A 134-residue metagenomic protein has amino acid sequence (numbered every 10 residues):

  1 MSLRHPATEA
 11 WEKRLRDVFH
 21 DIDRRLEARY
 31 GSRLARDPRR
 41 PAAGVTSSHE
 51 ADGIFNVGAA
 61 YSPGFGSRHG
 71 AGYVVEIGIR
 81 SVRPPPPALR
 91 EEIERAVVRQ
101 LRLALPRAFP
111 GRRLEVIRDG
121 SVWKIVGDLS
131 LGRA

Functional and structural regions predicted by a protein language model:
M1-E50: N-terminal accessory segment detector
S2, R40-A42, T46-H49, E94 (+2 more regions): Helix-driven interaction modules
S2-P6, E115-A134: Polar/charged, Gly/Pro-rich intrinsically disordered segments
V18-D21, R25, R29, Q100 (+2 more regions): Conserved short hydrophobic interaction patches
F19, D23-R25, R29, G58-S67 (+1 more regions): Long, continuous compositionally biased terminal/linker segments
A43-P84: An N-terminal amphipathic alpha-helical segment
G64, G111-E115: Catalytic micro-motifs at enzyme active sites that drive phosphoryl/nucleotidyl and oxygen chemistry
R80-F109: Short, hydrophobic/π-rich interface segment
